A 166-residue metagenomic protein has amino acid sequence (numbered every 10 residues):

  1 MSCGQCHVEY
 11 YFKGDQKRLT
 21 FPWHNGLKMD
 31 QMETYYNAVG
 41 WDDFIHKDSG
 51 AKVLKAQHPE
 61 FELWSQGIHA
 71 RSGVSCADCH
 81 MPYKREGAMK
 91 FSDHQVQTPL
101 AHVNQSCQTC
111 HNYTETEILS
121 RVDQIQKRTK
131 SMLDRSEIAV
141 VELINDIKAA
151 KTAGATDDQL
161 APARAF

Functional and structural regions predicted by a protein language model:
M1-D78, P82-F166: Primarily the internal scaffold of c-type cytochrome electron-transfer domains, especially repeated/multiheme c-type
